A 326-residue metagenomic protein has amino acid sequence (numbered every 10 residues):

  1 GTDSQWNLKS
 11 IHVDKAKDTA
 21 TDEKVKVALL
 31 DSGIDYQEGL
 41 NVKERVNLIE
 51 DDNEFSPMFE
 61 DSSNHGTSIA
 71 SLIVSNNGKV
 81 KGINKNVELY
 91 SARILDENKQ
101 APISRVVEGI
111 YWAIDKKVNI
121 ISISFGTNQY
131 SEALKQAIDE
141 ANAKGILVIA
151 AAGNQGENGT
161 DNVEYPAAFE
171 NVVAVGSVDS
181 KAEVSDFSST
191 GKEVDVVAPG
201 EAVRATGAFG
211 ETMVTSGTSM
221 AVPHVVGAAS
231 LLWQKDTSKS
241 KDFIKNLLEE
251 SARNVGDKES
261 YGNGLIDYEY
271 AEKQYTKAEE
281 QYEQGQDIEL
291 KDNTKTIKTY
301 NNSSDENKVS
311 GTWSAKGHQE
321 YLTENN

Functional and structural regions predicted by a protein language model:
T2-E88, E108, K181, V255-K258: Active-site core segment of subtilase-fold serine proteases
D14, T67-S71, S104, E108-Y111 (+10 more regions): Solvent-exposed, polar/charged alpha-helical surfaces in well-ordered, non-transmembrane soluble domains, broadly
E23-V27, K85-Y90, D115-I121, A141-V148 (+4 more regions): Loop/turn elements at helix/coil->beta-strand transitions in domains of secreted/extracellular proteins
D31, V80-N98, K117, K239-A252: Short helix-loop-beta-strand segments that form the rim/entrance of peptidase-like active sites
S32-G33, G126, V178-S180, K192 (+1 more regions): Solvent-exposed coil/turn segments that connect beta secondary-structure elements in extracytoplasmic/periplasmic
A70-V74, I94-L95, D186, G200-A278: Hydrolase catalytic cores
N76, I94-N171, K181-D186, T190 (+3 more regions): Substrate-binding/access-modulating region of protease and related hydrolase catalytic domains
G153, K273-N326: Secreted peptidase-domain scaffold signal
